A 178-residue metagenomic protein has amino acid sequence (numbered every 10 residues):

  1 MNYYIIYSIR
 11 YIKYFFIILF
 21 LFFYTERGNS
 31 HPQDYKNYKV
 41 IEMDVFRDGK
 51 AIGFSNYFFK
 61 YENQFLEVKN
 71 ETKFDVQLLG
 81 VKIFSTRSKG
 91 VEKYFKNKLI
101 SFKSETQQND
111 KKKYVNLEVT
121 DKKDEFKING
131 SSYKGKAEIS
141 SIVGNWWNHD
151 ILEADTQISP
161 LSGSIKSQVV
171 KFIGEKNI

Functional and structural regions predicted by a protein language model:
Y3-F15: Bacterial N-terminal signal peptides that target proteins for export
Y14-F23: Bacterial N-terminal signal peptides
E26-K89, S101-K112, I165-I178: N-terminal cleavable signal peptides for secretion/export
K36-Y38, K103-I178: Solvent-exposed helix/loop surface patches that form functional interfaces
F59, E92, L117-V119: A structural signal for short hydrophobic beta-strand segments in well-ordered beta-sheet cores
K93-I100: Short helix C-cap/helix-to-loop transition motifs enriched in small/turn-promoting residues
